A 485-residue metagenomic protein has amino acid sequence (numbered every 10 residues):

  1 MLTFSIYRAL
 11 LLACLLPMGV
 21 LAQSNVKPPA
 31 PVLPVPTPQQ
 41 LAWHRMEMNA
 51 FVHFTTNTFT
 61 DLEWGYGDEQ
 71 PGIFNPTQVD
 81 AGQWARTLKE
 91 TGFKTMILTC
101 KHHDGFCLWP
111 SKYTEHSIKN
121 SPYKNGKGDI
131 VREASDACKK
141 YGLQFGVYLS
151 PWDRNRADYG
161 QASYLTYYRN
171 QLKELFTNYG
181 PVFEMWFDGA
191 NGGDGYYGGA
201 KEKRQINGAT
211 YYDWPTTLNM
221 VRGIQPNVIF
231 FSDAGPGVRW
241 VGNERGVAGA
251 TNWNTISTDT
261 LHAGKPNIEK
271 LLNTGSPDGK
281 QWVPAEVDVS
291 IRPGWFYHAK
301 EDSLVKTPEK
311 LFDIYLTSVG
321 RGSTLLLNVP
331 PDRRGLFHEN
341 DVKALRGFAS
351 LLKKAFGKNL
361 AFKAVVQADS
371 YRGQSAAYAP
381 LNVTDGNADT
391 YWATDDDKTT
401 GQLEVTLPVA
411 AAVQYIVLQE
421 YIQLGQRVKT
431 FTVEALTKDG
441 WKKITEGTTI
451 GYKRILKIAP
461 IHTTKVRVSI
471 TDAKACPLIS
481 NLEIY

Functional and structural regions predicted by a protein language model:
M1-N25: Bacterial Sec-dependent N-terminal signal peptides
Q23-T399, E404-V405, V409-Q419, Q426 (+4 more regions): Mature catalytic domains of secreted/periplasmic carbohydrate-active enzymes
I416, T432-V433, L482: Hydrophobic beta-strand segments
Q426-K438: Short, surface-exposed beta-strand/strand-loop-strand elements in extracellular ectodomains
L436, T471, Y485: Structured beta-strand/turn binding interfaces of compact recognition modules in eukaryotic regulators
L478-Y485: Glycine/proline-rich low-complexity spacer/linker segments in large multi-domain proteins
